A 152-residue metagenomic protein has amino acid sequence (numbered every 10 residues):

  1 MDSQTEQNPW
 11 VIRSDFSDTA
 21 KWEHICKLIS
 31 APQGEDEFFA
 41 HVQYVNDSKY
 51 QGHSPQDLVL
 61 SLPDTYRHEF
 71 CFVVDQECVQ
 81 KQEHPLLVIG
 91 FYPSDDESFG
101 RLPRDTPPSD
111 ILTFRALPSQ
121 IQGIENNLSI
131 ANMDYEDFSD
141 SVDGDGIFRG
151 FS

Functional and structural regions predicted by a protein language model:
M1-A116: Extended, charge-biased low-complexity segments that typically form long amphipathic alpha-helices/coiled-coils
G100-S152: Acidic, proline/glycine-rich low-complexity IDRs
